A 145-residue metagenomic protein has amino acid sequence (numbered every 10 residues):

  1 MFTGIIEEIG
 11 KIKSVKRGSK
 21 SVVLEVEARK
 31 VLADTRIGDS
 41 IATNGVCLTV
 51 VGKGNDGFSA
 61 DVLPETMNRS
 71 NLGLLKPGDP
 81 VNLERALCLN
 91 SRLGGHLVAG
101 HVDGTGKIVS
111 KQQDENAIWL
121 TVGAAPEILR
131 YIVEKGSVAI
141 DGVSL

Functional and structural regions predicted by a protein language model:
M1-S144: Conserved loop->alpha-helix
